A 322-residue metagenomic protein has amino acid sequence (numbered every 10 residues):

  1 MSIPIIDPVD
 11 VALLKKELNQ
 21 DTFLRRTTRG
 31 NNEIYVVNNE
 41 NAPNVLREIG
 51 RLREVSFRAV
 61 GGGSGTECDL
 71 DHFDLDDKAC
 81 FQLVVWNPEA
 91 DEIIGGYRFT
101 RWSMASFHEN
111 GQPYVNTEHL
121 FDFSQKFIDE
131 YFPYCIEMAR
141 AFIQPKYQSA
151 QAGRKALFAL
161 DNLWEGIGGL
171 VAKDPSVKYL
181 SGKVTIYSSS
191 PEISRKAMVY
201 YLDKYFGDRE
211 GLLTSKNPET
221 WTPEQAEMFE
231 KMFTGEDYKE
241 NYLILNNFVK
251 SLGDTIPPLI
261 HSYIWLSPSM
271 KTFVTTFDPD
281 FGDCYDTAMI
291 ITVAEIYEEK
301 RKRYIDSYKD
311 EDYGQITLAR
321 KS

Functional and structural regions predicted by a protein language model:
S2-E40: Conserved N-terminal entry element of GNAT/NAT acetyltransferase domains
R26-D71, F81-I94, R98-R101: Short amphipathic alpha-helix that is part of the acyltransferase structural core
S64, M104-M270: Acyl-donor binding region in acyl/amide transferases
E67-D74, F81-W86, D122-I128, L170 (+1 more regions): Catalytic micro-motifs at enzyme active sites that drive phosphoryl/nucleotidyl and oxygen chemistry
F73-V84, F107, M270-K271, F281-T287: A short helix-loop-beta-strand connector motif used in the catalytic cores of GNAT acetyltransferases and, in some
D77-K78, V84-N87, E92-D122: Scaffold helices S1-S3 of the voltage-sensor/voltage-sensor-like domain in six-transmembrane cation channels
K271-S307: C-terminal/domain-terminus segments
Y308-S322: Short, cationic low-complexity segments
